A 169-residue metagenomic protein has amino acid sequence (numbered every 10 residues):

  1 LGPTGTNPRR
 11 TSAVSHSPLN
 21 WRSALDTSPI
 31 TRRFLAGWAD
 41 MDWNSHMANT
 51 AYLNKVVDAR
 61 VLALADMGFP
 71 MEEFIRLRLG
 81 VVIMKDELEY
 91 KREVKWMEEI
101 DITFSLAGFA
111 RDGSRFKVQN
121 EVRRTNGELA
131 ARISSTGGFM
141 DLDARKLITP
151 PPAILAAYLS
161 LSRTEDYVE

Functional and structural regions predicted by a protein language model:
G2-G5: Residue-identity detector for glycine
V14-R22, D26-R32, Y90, V94-E99 (+1 more regions): HotDog/MaoC-like acyl-thioester-processing domains
S15-D66: Catalytic strand-loop segment that frames the active site of acyl-thioester-processing enzymes
D66-E72: A short, aromatic/hydrophobic, helix- or strand-capping loop or linear motif that either lines the entrance/gate
E72-F74, R78: Interfacial loop at the N-terminal end of multi-pass membrane proteins
R78-W96: Small beta-barrel nucleic-acid-binding modules, principally OB-folds
